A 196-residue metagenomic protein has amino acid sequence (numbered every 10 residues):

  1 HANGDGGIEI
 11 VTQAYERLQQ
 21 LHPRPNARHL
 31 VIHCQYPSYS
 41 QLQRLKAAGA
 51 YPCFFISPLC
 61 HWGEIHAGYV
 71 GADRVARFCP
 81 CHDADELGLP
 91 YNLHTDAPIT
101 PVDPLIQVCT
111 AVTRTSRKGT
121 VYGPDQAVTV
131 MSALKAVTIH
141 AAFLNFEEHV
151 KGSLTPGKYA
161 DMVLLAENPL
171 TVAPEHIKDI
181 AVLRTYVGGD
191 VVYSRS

Functional and structural regions predicted by a protein language model:
G6-H29, H33, Y39, Q43 (+5 more regions): His/Asp/Glu-enriched, well-ordered alpha-helical/loop segment that forms or immediately abuts the divalent-metal
